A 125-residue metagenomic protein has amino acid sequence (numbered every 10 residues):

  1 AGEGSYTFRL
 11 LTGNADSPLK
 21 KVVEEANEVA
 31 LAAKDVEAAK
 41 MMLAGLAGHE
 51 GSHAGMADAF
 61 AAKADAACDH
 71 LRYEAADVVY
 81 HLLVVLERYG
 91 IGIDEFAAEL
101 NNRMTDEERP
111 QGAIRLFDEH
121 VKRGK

Functional and structural regions predicted by a protein language model:
A1-A75, V79-K125: Flexible "arm" and connector segments at domain edges
